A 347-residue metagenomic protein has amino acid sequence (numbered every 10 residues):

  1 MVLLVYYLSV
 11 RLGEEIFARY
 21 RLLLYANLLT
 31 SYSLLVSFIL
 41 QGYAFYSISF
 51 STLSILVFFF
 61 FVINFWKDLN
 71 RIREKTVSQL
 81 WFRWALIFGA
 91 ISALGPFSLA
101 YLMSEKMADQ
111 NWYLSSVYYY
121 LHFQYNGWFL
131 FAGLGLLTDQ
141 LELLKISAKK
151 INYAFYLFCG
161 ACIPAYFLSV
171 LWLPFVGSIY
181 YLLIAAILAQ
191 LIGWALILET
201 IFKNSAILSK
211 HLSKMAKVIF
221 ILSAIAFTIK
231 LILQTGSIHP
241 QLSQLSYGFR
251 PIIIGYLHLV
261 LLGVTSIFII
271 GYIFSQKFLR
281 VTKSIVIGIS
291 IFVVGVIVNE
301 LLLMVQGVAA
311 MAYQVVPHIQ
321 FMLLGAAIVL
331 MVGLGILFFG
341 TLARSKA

Functional and structural regions predicted by a protein language model:
M1-A347: Hydrophobic alpha-helical transmembrane segments of multi-pass integral membrane proteins
